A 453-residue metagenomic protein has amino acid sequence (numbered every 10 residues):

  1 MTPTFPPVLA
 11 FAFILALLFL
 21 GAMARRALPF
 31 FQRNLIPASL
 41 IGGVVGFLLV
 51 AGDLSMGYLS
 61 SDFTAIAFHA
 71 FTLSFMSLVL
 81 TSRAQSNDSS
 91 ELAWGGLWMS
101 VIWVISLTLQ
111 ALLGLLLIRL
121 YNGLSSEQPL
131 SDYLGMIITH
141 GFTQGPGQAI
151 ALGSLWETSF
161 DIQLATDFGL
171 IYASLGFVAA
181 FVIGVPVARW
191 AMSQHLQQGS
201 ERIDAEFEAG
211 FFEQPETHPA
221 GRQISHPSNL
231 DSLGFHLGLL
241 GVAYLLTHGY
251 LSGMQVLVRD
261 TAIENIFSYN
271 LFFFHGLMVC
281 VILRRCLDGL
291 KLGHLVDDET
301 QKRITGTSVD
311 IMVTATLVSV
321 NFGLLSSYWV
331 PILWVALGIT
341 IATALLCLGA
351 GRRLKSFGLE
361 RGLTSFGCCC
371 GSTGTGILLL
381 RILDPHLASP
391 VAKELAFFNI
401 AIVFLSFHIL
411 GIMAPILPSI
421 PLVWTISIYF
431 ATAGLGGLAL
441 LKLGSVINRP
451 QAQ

Functional and structural regions predicted by a protein language model:
M1-T4, W190-G234, D288, L292 (+1 more regions): Intrinsically disordered, low-complexity non-transmembrane regions of multi-pass membrane transporters
T2-A16, S61-F75, I138-T139, F267-V279 (+4 more regions): Structural signature of hydrophobic alpha-helical transmembrane segments
L17, V44-A51, F63-A93, G276-L287 (+1 more regions): Hydrophobic transmembrane alpha-helices of secondary-active transporters and Na+-translocating membrane complexes
R33, S82-G96, N122-D132, S154-D167 (+4 more regions): Juxtamembrane helix-boundary/capping and inter-helix hinge elements in multi-pass membrane proteins
Q85-L115, A173-G176, H236, D298-R303 (+3 more regions): Entry/N-cap segments of selected transmembrane alpha helices and their immediately preceding amphipathic helices
L117, S126-I162, V187, D204-A209 (+1 more regions): Alpha-helical membrane segments and immediately flanking helix-loop junctions that form or couple to the substrate/ion
L240-A350: Transmembrane helical segments that form the transport core of multi-pass membrane transport proteins
M312-A315, V320-F322, I332, A336-S445: C-terminal transmembrane helix pair
